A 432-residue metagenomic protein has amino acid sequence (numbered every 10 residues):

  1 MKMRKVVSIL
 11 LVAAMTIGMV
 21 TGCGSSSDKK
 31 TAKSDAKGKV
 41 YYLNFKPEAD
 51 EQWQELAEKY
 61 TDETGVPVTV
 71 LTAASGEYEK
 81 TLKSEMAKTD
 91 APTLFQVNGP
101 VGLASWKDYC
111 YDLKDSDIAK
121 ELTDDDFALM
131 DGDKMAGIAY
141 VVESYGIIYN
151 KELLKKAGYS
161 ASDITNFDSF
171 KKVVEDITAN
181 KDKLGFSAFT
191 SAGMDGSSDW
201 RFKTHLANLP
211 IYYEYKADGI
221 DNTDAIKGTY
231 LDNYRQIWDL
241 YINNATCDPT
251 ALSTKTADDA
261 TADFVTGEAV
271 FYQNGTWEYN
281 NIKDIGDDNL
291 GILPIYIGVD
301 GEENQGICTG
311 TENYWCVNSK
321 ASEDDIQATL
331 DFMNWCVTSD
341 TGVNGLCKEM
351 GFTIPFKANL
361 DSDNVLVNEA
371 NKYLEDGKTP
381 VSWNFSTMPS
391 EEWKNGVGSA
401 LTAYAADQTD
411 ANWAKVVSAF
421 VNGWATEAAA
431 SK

Functional and structural regions predicted by a protein language model:
S8-L10, T21-G102, I118, S253 (+6 more regions): Conserved N-terminal structural module of periplasmic/extracytoplasmic solute-binding proteins
E63, A157, T246, D284-E349: Extracytoplasmic/periplasmic substrate-recognition and gating elements
T72-T81, F167-S169, L252-T266: Short helix-initiation/N-cap motifs at beta->coil->alpha
N98-Y149, H205, G291-L293: Hinge/lid segment of periplasmic solute-binding proteins
D112-D126, F189, G193-G196, I211-Q236 (+3 more regions): Short, solvent-exposed loop/beta-turn-alpha elements that line the ligand-binding surface or hinge of extracytoplasmic
A136-Y140, Y145, K171-T223, A269: Extracytoplasmic/periplasmic solute-binding protein
K155, A179, T341, S362 (+1 more regions): Conserved C-terminal helix/tail region of periplasmic/extracytoplasmic solute-binding proteins
V174-E175, I220-S253: Glycine-centered hinge/linker elements that transmit conformational signals in sensory and ligand-binding systems
